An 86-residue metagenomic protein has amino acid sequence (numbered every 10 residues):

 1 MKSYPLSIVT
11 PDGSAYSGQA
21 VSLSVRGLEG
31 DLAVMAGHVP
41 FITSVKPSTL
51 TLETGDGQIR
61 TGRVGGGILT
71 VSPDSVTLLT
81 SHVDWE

Functional and structural regions predicted by a protein language model:
P5-E86: Compact, glycine-rich, soluble single-domain proteins
